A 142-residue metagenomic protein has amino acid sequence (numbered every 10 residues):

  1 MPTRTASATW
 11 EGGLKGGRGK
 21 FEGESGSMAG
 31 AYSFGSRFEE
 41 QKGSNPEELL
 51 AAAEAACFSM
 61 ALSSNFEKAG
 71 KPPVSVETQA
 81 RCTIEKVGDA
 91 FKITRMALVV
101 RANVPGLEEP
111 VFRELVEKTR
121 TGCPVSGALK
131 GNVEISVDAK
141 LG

Functional and structural regions predicted by a protein language model:
M1-A52, A56-G142: Extended beta-strand/beta-hairpin segments
